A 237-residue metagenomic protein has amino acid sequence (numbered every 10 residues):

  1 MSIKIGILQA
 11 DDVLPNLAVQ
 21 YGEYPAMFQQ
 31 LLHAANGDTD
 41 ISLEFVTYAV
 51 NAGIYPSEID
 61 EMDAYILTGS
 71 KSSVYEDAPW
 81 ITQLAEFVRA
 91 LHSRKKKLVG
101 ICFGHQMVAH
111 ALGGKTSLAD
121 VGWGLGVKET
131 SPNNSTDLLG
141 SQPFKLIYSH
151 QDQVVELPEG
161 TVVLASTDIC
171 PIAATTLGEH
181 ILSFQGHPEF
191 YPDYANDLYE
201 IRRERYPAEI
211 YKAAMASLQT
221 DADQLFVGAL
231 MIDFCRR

Functional and structural regions predicted by a protein language model:
M1-E86, A90-R94, Y211-R237: N-terminal beta1-alpha1 cap of cysteine-dependent amidohydrolase-like domains
G6-L8, V46-Y48, I66, V99 (+3 more regions): Hydrophobic/aromatic beta-strand patches that form the interior of the parallel beta-sheet core in alpha/beta enzyme
L17, E76-A78, A109-A111, P158 (+1 more regions): Short glycine-/acidic-enriched loop or helix-start segments at secondary-structure transitions that form or flank
Q20-E23, D60-M62, P79-T82, G113-T116 (+3 more regions): Short, glycine/charged-enriched secondary-structure capping and boundary segments
A49-N51, G104, D152, E189: Catalytic metal-binding/acid-base residues of hydrolase active sites
T68-S135: Cysteine-nucleophile active-site neighborhood
L112-D193: Pocket-forming structural segment of enzyme catalytic cores
C170-R237: C-terminal and late-domain segments of enzyme folds
